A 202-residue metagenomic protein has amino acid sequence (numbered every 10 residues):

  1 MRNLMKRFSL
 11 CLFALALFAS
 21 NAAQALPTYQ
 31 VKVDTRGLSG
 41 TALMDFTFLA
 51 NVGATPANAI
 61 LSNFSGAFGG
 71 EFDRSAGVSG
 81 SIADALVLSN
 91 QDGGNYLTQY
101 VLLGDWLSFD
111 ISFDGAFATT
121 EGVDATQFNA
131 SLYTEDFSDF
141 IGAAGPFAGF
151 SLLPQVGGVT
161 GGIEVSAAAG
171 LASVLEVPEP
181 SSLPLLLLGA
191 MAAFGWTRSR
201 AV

Functional and structural regions predicted by a protein language model:
R2-S9, T197: Bacterial N-terminal signal peptides that target proteins for export
R7-C11, V31-V33: Short helix-onset patch at the extreme N-terminus, typifying the N->h transition of secretory signal peptides
C11-F18: Bacterial N-terminal signal peptides
F18-S20, N63, W196-T197: Short intrinsically disordered, low-complexity segments
N21-A25: Sec/Tat signal peptide C-region and signal peptidase I cleavage site
L26-E176: Mature extracellular "passenger" or substrate-interacting domains of secreted, surface-exposed proteins
P178-W196: A short, hydrophobic C-terminal helix/tail in secreted or cell-surface proteins
S199-V202: Short, charged juxtamembrane terminal tails flanking transmembrane helices
